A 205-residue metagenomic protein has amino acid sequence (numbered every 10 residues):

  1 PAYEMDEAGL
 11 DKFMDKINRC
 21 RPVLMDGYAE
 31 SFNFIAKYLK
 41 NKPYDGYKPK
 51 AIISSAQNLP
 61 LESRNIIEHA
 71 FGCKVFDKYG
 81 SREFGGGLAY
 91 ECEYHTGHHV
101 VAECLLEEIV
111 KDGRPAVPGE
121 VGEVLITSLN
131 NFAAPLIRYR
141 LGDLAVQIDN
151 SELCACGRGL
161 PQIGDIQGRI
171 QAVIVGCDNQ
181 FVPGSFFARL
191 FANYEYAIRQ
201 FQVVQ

Functional and structural regions predicted by a protein language model:
P1-Q205: Active-site glycine/GP-rich loop and adjacent strand/helix microenvironment that borders small-molecule binding pockets
